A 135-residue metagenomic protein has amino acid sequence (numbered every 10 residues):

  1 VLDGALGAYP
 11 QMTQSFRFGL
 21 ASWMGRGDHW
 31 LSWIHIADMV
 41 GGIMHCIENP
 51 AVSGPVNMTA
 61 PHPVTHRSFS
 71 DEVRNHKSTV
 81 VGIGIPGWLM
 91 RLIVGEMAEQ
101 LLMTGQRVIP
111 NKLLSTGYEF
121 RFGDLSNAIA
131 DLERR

Functional and structural regions predicted by a protein language model:
V1, L31, L89, N127-A128: Positions that flank functional sites
V1-Q11: Flexible, glycine-rich beta-alpha linker
D3, L31-A37, V64, V108 (+1 more regions): Residue-level signal for the nucleotide or nucleotide-sugar donor/cofactor binding architecture
Q11-M12, I109: Residues within well-ordered alpha-helices
M12-G25, K77-I83: A short C-terminal helix-loop "cap" of Rossmann-like NAD(P)-dependent dehydrogenase/epimerase domains
T13-A21, H29-P63: Alpha-helical substrate-binding/gating segment
G42, N49-E96, A130-R135: Mid/C-terminal beta-alpha module of Rossmann-like enzyme folds, strongest in SDR-family dehydrogenases/epimerases
Q100-R135: C-terminal amphipathic/interface module of NAD(P)-dependent oxidoreductases and related NAD-binding regulators
